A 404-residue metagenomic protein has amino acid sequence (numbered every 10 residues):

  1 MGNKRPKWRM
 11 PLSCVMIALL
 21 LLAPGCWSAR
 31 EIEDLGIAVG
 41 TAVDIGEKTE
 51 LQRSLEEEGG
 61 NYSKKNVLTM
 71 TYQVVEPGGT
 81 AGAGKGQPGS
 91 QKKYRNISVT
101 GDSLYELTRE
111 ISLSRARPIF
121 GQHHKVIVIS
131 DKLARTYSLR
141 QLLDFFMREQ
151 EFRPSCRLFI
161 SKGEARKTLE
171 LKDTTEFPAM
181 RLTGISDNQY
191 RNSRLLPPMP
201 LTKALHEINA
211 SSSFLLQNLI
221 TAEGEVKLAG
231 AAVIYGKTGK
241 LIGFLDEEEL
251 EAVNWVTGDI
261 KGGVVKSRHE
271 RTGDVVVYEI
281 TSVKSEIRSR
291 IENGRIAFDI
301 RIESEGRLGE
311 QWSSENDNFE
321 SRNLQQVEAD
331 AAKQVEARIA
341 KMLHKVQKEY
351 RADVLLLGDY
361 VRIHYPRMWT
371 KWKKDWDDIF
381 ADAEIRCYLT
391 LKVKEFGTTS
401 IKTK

Functional and structural regions predicted by a protein language model:
G2-K404: Membrane-proximal alpha-helical signals and transmembrane carboxylates
